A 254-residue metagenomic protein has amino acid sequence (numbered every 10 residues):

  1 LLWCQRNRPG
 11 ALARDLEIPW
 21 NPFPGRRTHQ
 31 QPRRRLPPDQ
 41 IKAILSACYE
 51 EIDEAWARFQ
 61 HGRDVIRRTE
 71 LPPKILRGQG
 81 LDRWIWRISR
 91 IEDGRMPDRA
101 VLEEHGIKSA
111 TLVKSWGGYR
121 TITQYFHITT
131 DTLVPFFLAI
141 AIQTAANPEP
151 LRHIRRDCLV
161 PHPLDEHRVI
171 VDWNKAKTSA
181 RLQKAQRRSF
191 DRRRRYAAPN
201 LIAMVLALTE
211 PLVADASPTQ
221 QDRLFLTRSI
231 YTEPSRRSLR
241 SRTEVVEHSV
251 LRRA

Functional and structural regions predicted by a protein language model:
L1-P19, D39-R99: N-terminal DNA-binding recognition helix of tyrosine site-specific recombinases/integrases
P22-R58, G62, G94-A254: Extended accessory and catalytic-adjacent subdomains in large enzymes
